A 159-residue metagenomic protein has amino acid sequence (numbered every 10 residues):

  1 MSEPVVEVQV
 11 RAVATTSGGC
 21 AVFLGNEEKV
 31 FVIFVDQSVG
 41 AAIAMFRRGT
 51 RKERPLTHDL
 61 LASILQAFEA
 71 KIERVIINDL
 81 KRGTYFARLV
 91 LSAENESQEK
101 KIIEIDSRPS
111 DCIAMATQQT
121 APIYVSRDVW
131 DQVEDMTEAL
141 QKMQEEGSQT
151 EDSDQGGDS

Functional and structural regions predicted by a protein language model:
M1-S159: Divalent-cation
